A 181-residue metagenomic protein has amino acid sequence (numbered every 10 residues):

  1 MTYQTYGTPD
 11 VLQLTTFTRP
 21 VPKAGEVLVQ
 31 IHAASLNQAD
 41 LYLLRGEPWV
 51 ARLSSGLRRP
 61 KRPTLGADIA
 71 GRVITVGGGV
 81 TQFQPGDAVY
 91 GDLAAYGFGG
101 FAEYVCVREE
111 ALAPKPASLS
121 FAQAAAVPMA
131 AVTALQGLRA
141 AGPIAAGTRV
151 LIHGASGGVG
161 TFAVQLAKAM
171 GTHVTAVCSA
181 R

Functional and structural regions predicted by a protein language model:
T5, V76, S179: Cofactor-binding loop segments of dinucleotide-utilizing enzymes, especially the Rossmann-like FAD- and NAD(P)+-binding
G7-L12, Q38-A39, T81: Short N-terminal binding/cap micro-motifs at the start of the first secondary-structure element
T18-S35, W49-A94: Glycine-rich beta-strand-centered segment in the early N-terminal region that forms part of a ligand/cofactor-binding
L41-A51: Short Gly/aromatic-enriched secondary-structure transition segments
P85, A125-R181: Mid-domain Rossmann-like dinucleotide-binding core that forms the NAD(H)/NADP(H) cofactor-binding site
Y96-E109: A structural motif shared across PLP-dependent enzymes of the aminotransferase-like
A122: C-terminal boundary of histidine-terminating zinc-finger modules
